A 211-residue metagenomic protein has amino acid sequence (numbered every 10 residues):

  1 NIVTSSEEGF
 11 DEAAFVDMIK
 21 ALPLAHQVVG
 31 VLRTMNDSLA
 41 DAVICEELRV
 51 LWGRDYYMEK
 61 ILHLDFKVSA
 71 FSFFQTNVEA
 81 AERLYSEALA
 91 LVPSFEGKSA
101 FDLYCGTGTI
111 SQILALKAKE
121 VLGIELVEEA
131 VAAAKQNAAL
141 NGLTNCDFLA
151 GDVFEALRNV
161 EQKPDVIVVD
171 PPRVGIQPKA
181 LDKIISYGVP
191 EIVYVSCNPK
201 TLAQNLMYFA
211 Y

Functional and structural regions predicted by a protein language model:
N1-E8: Carbohydrate-binding surface patches
F10-Y211: Rossmann-like S-adenosyl-L-methionine
